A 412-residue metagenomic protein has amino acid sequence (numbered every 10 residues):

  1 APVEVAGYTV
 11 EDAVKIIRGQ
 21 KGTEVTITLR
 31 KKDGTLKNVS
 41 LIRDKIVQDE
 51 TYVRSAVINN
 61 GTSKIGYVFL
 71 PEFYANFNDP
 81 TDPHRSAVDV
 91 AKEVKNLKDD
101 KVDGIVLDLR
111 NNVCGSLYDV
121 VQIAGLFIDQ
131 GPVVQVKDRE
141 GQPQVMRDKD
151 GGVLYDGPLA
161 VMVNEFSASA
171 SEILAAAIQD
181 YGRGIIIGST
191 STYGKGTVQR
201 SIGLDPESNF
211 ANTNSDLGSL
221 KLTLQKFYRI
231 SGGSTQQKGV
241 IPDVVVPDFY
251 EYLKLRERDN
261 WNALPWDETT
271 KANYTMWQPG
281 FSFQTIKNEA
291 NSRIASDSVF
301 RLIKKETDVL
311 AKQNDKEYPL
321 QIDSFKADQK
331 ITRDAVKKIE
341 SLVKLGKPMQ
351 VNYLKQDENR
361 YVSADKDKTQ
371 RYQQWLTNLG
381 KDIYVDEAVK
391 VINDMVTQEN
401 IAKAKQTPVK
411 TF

Functional and structural regions predicted by a protein language model:
A1-S208, T377, K381, N393: Cleft-lining beta-strand/loop regions that shape enzyme active-site pockets
D33, D119-V120, G125, M146 (+5 more regions): Short, functionally important structural connectors and interaction interfaces within domains
T35-K37, K64, D216-K221, V240 (+1 more regions): A generic structural signal for well-ordered coil/turn residues at beta-strand boundaries that shape enzyme active-site
S40, Y67, P158, S219-T223 (+2 more regions): Generic structural signal for residues positioned in beta-strands
I42-D44, P71, Q225, P247 (+1 more regions): A structural detector for beta-sheet-dominated domains
G151-Y155, E207-N212, W266-Y274, K287: A general structural signal for short secondary-structure boundary/capping elements
A170, G182, I187-L255: Polar, glycine-rich mid-to-C-terminal structural blocks that act as macromolecule-binding/assembly scaffolds
R229-F412: Conserved functional hotspot residues or short segments at active or partner-binding sites across diverse domains
